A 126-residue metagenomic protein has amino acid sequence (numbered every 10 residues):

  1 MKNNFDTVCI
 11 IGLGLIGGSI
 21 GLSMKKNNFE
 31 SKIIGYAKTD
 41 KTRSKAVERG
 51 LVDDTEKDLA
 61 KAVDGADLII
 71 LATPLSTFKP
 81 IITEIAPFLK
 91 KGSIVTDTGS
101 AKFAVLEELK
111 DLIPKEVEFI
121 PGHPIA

Functional and structural regions predicted by a protein language model:
M1-D64: NAD(P)+-binding Rossmann beta1-loop-alpha1 motif at the extreme N-terminus of oxidoreductases
G14, L75, T98-K102: Short loop or secondary-structure boundary microenvironments that flank and position key functional residues
G21-L22, V47-E48, I81-E84, E107-K110: Short amphipathic alpha-helical segments
Y36, L71-A72, G99: Active-site-adjacent beta-strand anchor residues
K41-T42, T77, K102-V105: Conserved short alpha-helix immediately C-terminal to the canonical SAM/SAH-binding motif I of Rossmann-like
G50-D54, A72, D111-K115: Short, hinge-like loop/turn segments at secondary-structure boundaries
L59-I94: Rossmann-like NAD(P)-binding element
E84-A126: Rossmann-like NAD(P)(H) cofactor-binding subdomain of soluble oxidoreductases
